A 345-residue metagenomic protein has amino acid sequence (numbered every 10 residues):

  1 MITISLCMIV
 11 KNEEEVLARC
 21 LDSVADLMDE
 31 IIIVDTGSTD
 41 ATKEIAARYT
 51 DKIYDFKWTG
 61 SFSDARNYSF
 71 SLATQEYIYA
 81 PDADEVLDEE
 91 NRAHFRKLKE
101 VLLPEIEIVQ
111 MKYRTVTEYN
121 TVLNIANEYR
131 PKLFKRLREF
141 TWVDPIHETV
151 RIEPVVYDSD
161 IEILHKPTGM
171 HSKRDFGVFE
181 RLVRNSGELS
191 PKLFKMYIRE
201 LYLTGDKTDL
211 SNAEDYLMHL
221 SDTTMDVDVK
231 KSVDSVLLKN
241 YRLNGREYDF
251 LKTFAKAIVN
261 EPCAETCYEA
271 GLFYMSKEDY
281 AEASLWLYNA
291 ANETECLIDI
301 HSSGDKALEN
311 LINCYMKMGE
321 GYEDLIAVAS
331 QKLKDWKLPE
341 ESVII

Functional and structural regions predicted by a protein language model:
T3-S5, E30: Cell-envelope/extracellular polymer assembly enzymes that use nucleotide-activated donors
C7-L27: Short, well-formed alpha-helical segments that are part of the catalytic scaffolds of diverse glycosyltransferases
E15-A18, D40-Y49, E90: Acidic helix N-cap motif at the loop->helix transition within catalytic regions of sugar-transfer enzymes
S23, D35-I45, W58, D82: A conserved acidic beta->alpha catalytic loop
E44-Y68, L72: Conserved donor nucleotide-binding strand/loop of the catalytic core
D64-F70, P81, L87-N212: Catalytic-site signature of metal-activated, phosphate-bearing donor transferases, centered on the GT-A/GT-A-like
I78: Short aromatic/hydrophobic "clamp" motif used to bind/position activated sugar donors
